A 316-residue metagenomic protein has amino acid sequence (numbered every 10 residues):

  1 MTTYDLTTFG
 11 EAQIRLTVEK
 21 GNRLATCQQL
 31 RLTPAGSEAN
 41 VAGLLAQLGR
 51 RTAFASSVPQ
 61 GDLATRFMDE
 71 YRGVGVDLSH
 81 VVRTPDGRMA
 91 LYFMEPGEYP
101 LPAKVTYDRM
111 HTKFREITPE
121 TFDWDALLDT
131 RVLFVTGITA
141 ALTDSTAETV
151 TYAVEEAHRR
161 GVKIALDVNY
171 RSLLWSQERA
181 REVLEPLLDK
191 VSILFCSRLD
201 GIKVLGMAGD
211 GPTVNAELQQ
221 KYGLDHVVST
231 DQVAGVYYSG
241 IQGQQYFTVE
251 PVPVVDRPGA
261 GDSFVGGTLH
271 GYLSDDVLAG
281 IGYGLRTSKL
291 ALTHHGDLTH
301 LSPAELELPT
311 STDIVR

Functional and structural regions predicted by a protein language model:
M1-D77, R316: Glycine-rich phosphate/adenosyl-contacting loop at the front of the ribokinase-like
M1-T7, E155-E156, M207-R316: Conserved phosphate-binding/catalytic region of the ribokinase-like
D5-T7, D129-V132, I193, H226: Structural motif
L45, S197, G261: Short, conserved phosphate/pyrophosphate- and ester-handling motifs at nucleotide-, phospho-/glycolipid
R51-G137, P309-R316: Conserved N-terminal subdomain of the carbohydrate kinase-like
D125-A126, P186-L187, Q220: Structural alpha-helical scaffold elements that stabilize or flank donor/cofactor-binding regions in carbohydrate
V132, I138-A216, G235: Conserved beta-alpha-beta core of the PfkB/ribokinase-like small-molecule kinase fold
